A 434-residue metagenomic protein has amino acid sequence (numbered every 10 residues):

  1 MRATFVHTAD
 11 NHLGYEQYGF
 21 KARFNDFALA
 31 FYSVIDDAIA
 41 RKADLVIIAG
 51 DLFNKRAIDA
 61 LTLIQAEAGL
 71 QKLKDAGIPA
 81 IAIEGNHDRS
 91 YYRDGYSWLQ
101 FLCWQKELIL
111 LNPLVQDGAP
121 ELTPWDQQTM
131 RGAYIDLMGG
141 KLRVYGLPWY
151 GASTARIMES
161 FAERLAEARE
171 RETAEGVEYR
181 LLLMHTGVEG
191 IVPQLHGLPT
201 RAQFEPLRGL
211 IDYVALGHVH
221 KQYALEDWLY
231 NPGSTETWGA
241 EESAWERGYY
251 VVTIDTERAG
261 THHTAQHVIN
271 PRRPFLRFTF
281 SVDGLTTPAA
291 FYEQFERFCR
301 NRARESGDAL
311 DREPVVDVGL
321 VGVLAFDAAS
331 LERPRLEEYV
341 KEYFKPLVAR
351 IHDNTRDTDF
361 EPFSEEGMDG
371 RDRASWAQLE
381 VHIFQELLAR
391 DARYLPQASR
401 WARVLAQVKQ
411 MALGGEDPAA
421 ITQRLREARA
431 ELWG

Functional and structural regions predicted by a protein language model:
M1-F24, G132-A133, T253-S281: Domain-start "cap" segments at the beginnings of catalytic or binding domains
M1-G69, D75, D417: N-terminal active-site segment of His-dependent metallophosphoesterases
T4, Y32, F161-L165, T237 (+2 more regions): A structural signal for the main folded, soluble domain(s) of proteins
A28, Y32-I39, I64-E67, Q71 (+2 more regions): Amphipathic, non-transmembrane alpha-helical secondary structure
A40, A174, R208, L310-R312: Alpha-helix termination/capping residues and helix-transition junctions
L45, R56-E67, Q71, A76 (+2 more regions): His/Asp/Glu-rich metal-coordinating catalytic cores of metallo-dependent phosphodiesterases/hydrolases acting on
H262-G434: Accessory, non-catalytic peripheral segments of nucleic-acid enzymes
